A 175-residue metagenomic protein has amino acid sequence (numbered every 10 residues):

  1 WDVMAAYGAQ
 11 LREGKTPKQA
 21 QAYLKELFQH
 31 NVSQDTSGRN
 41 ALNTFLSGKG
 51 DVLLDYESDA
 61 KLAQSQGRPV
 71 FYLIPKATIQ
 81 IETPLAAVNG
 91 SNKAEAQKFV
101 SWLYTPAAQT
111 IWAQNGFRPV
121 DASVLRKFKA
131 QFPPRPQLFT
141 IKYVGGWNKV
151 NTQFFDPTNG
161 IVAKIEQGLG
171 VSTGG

Functional and structural regions predicted by a protein language model:
W1-G8, Q80-A86: Periplasmic solute-binding protein
D2, A6, T16-Y23, S37-A41 (+6 more regions): Stable alpha-helical elements in mature extracytoplasmic
G8, S58-K61, T78-I79, S91-N92 (+1 more regions): Solvent-exposed loop/turn segments at secondary-structure junctions within structured extracellular/periplasmic domains
G8-P75: Ligand-binding pocket segment of bilobal, Venus flytrap-like solute-binding proteins
Y23-F28, Q34-T36, Q66-K93, Q97 (+2 more regions): Periplasmic-binding protein-like
G50-D59, N89-K98, G175: Short flexible/disordered coil segments
N92-G175: Extracellular/periplasmic juxtamembrane helices and adjacent flexible linkers that interface with membrane partners
